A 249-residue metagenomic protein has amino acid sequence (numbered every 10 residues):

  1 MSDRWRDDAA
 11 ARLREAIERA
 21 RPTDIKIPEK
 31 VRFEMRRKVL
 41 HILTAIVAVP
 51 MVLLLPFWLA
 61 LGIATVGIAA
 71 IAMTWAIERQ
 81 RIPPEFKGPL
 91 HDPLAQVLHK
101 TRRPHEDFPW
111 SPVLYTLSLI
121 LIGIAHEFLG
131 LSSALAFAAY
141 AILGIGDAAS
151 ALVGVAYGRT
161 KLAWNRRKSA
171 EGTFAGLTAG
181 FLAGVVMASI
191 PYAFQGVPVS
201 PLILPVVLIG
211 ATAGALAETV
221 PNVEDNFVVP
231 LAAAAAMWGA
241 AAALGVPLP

Functional and structural regions predicted by a protein language model:
S2-I63, M73-P249: Interhelical loop and helix-boundary elements at the membrane-water interface of polytopic inner-membrane proteins
G67: N-terminal FAD cofactor-binding segment of flavoenzymes
